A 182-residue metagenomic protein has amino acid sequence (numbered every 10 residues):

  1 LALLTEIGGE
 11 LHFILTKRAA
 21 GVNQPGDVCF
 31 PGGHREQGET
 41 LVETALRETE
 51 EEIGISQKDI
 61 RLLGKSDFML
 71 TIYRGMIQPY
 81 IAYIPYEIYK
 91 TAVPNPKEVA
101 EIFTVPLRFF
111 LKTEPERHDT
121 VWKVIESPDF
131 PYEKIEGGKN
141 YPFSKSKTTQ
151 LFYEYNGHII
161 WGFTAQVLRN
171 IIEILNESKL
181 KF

Functional and structural regions predicted by a protein language model:
L1-F30: N-terminal strand-loop-strand
L1-L4, L168-I172: Buried hydrophobic packing segments
H34-I160, R169-N170, I174, L180-F182: Unchanged
A165: Residues that scaffold, gate, or flank divalent-cation-dependent active/transport sites
